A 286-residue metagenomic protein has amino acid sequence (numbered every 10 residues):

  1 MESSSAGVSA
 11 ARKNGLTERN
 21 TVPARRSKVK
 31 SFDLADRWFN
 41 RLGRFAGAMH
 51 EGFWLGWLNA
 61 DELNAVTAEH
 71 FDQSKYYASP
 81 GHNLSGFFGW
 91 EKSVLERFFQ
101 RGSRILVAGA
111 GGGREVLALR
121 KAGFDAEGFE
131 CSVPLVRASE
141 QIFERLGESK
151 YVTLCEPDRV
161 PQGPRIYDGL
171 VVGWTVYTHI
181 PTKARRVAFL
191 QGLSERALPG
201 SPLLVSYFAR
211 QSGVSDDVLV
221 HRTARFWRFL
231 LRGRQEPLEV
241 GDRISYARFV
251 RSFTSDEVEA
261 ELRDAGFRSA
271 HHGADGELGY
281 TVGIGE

Functional and structural regions predicted by a protein language model:
R25-Q100: Conserved class I S-adenosyl-L-methionine
G102-G111: Conserved class I S-adenosyl-L-methionine
G112-R159: Class I SAM-dependent methyltransferase SAM/SAH-binding core
P161-L170: A short acidic, Gly/Pro-enriched loop at the edge of an enzyme's catalytic core that lines a small-molecule cofactor
G169-A184: A short SAM/SAH-binding and catalytic strip from SAM-dependent methyltransferases
V187-P199: A short glycine-rich, Lys/Arg-flanked "PGG" loop and its adjoining helix->strand segment in the class I
V205-E261: SAM-dependent methyltransferase
H271-E286: Core SAM-dependent methyltransferase catalytic element
